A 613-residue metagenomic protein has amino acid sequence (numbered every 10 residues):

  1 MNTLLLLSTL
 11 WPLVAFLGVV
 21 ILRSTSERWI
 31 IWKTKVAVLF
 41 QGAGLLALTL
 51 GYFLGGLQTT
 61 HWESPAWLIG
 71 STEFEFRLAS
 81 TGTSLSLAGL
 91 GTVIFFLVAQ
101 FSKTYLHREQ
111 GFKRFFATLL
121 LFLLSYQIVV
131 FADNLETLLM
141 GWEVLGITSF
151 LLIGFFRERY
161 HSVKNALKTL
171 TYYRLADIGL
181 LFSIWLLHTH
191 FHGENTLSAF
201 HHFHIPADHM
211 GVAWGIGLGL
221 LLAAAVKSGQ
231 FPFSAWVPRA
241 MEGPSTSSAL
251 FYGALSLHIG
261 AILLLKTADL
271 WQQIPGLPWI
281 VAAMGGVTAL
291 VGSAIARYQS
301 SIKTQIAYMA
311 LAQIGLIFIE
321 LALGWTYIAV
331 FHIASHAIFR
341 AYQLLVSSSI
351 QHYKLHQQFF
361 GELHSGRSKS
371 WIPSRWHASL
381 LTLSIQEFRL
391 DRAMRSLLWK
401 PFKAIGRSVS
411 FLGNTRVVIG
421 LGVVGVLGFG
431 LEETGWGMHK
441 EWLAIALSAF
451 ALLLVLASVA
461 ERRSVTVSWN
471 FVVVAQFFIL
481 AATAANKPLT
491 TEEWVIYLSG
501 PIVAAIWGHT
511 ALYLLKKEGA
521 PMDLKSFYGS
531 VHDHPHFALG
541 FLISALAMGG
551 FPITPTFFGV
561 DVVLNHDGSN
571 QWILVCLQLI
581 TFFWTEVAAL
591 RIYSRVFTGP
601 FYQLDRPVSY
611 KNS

Functional and structural regions predicted by a protein language model:
M1-D561, S569-S613: ...captures the hydrophobic TM-helix bundle architecture rather than a specific catalytic motif, and can also fire on
